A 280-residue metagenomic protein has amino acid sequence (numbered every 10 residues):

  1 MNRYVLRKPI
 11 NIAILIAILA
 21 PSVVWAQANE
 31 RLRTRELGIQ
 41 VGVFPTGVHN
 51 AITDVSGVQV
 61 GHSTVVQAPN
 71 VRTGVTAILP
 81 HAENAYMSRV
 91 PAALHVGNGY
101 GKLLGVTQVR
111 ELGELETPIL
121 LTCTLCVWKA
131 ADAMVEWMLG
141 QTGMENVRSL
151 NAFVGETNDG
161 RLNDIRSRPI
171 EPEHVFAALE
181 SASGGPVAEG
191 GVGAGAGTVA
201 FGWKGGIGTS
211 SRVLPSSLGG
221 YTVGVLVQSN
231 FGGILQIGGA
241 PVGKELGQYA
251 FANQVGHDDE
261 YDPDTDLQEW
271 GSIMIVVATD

Functional and structural regions predicted by a protein language model:
M1-R7: N-terminal secretory signal peptides that target proteins for export/translocation
V5, I12-A13, W270: Residues at the start of alpha-helices and the adjacent loop-to-helix junctions
L6, V24-W25: N-terminal non-cleavable signal-anchor helices
N11-S22: Bacterial N-terminal signal peptides
Q27-D280: Alpha/propeptide regions of enzymes that mature by internal proteolysis
